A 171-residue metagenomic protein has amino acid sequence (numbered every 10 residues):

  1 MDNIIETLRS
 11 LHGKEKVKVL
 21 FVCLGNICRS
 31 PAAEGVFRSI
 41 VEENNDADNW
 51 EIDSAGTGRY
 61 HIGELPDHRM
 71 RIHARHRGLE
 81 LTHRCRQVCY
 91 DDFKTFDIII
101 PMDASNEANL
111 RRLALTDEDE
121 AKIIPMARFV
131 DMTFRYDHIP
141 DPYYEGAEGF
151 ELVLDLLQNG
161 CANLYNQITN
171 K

Functional and structural regions predicted by a protein language model:
D2-S10, I98, A104, A108-K171: Phosphate-binding/catalytic loops
D2-T95, N166-K171: Conserved active-site segments centered on acidic
S30, M102-D103: Replace "coordinates the UDP/GDP/TDP-sugar" with "coordinates nucleotide-activated sugar donors
